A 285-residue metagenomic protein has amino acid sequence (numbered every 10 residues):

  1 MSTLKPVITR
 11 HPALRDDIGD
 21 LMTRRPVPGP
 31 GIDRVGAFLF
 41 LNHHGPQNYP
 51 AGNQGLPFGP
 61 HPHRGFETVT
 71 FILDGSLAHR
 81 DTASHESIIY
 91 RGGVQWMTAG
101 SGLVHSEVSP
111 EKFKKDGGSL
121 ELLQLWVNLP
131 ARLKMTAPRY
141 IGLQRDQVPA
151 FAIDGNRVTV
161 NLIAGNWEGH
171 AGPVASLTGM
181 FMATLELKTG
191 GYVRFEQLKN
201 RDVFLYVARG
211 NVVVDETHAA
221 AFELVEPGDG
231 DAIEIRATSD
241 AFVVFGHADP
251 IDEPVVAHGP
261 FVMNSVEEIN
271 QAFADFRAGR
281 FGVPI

Functional and structural regions predicted by a protein language model:
M1-I285: Jelly-roll (double-stranded beta-helix
